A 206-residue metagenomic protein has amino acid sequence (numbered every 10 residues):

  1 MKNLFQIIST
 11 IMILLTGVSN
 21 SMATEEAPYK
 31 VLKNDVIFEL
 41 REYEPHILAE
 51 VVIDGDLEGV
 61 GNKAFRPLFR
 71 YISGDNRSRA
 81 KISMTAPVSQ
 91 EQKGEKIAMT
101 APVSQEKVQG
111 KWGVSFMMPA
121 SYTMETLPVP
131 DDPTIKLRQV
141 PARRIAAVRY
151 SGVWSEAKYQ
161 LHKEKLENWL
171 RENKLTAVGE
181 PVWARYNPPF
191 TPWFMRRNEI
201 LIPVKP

Functional and structural regions predicted by a protein language model:
K2-P206: A solvent-exposed interaction/effector surface
